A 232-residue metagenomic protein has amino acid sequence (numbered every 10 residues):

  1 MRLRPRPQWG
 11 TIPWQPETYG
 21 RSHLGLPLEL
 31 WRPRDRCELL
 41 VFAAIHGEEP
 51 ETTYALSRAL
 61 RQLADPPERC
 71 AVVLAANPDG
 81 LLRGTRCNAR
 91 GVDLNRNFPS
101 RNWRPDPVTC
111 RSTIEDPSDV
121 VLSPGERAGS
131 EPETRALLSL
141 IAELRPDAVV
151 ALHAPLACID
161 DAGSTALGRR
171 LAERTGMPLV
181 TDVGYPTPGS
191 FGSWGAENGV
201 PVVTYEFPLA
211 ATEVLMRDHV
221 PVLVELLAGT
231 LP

Functional and structural regions predicted by a protein language model:
M1-L30: Short glycine- and acidic-rich boundary segments immediately preceding or forming the N-terminal edge of structured
P16, L30, V72, V149 (+1 more regions): Conserved beta-strand scaffold positions in the cores of enzyme catalytic domains, especially in NTP/NDP-utilizing
G25, L94, Y205: A residue-level signal for conserved active-site and pocket-lining positions in enzyme catalytic cores
W31-D35: Active-site beta-strand termini and strand-to-loop segments that position acidic
R36, L40, E49-L60, A64-V183: Active-site/substrate-binding loop(s) of hydrolase catalytic cores
A43: Glycine-rich N-terminal segment of FAD-binding domains in flavoprotein oxidoreductases, spanning the beta-loop-helix
D161, T187-P232: Active-site-adjacent mobile loop/cap segments within catalytic or ligand-binding domains
